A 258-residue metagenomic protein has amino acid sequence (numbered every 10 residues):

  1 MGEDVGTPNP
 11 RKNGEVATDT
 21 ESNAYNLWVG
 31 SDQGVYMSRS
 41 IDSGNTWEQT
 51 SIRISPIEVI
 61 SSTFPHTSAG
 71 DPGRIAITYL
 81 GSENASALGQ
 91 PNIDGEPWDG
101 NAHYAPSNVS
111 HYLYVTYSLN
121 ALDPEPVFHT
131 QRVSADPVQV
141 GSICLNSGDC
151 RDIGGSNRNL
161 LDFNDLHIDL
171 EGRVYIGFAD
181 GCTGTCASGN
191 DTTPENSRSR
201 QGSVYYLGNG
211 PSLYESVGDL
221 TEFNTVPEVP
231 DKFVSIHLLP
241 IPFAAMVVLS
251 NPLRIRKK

Functional and structural regions predicted by a protein language model:
M1-N224: Extracellular, repeat-based ectodomains that mediate carbohydrate processing or recognition
M37, N196-R198, P230, P252-I255: Intrinsically disordered, low-complexity sequence elements enriched in Ser/Thr/Gly/Pro
V226-P240: Juxtamembrane/start-of-transmembrane alpha-helix segments at the extracytoplasmic/lumenal side of membrane anchors
H237-I255: A cross-kingdom C-terminal cell-surface attachment/processing module
